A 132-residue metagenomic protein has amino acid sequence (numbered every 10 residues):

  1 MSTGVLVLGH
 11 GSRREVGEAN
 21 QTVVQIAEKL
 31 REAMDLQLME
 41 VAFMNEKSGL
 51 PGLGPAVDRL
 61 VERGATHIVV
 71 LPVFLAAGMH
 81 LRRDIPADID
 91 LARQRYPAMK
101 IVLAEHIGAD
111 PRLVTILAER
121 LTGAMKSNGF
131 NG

Functional and structural regions predicted by a protein language model:
M1-G132: Active-site-proximal alpha-helix that buttresses catalytic centers in soluble enzyme cores
